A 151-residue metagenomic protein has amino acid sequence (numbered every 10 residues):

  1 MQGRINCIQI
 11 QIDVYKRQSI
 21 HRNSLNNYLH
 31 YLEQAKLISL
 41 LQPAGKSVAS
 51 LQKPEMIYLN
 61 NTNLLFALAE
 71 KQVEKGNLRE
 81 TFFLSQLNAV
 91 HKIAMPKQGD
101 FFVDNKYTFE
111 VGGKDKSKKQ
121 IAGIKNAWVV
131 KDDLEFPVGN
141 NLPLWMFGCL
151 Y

Functional and structural regions predicted by a protein language model:
M1-G99: Accessory nucleic acid-recognition modules appended to NTPase machines
L51, F102-V103, A122-G123: A structural signal for short secondary-structure junctions
Y58-L59, T108-V111, V129: Short hydrophobic-aromatic micro-motifs
F66, F82-F83, F101-F102, F109 (+2 more regions): Phenylalanine-focused residue identity feature
L87, F101-S117: Conserved catalytic cores of phosphodiester-cleaving nucleases, focusing on short active-site segments
P96-Q98, G112-Y151: Catalytic cores of nucleic-acid endonucleases
